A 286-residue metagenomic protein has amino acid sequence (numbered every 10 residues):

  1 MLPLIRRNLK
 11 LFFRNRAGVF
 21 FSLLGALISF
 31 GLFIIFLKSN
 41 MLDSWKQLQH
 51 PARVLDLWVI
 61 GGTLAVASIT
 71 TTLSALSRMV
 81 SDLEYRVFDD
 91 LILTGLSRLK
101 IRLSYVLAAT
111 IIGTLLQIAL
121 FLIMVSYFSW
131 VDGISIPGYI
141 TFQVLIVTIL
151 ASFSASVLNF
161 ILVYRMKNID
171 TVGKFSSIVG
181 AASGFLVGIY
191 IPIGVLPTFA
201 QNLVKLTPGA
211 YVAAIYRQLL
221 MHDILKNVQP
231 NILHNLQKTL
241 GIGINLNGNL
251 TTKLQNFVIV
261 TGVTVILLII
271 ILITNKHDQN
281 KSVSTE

Functional and structural regions predicted by a protein language model:
M1-A26, Y85-R86, K100, K281 (+1 more regions): Aromatic- and glycine-rich beta-strand/loop motifs that create alpha-glucan
P3, R7-L11, Y85-L93, K167 (+2 more regions): Short amphipathic alpha-helical coupling elements at transmembrane boundaries
R14-L42, L55-T71, T110-Q117, S176-F185 (+1 more regions): Hydrophobic alpha-helical transmembrane segments of multi-pass membrane transport/permease proteins
I28, L55-V131: Hydrophobic alpha-helical transmembrane segments of multi-pass membrane transport proteins
G31-N40, L162-L219: Transmembrane helix segments
H50-S81, S154-F160, Y164, I269-K276: Hydrophobic alpha-helical transmembrane segments of membrane proteins
R98, L107-S183: Alpha-helical transmembrane segments and their short interhelical loops
V228-E286: Junction motif at the cytosolic side of a transmembrane helix
